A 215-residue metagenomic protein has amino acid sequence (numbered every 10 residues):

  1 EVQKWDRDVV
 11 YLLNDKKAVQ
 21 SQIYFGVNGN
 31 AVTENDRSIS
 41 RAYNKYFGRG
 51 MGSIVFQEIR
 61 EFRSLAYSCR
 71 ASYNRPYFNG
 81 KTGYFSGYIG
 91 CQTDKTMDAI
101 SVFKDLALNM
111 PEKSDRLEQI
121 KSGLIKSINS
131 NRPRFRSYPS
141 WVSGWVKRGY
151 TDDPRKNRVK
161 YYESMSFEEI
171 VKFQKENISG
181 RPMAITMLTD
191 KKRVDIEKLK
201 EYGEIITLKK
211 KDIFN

Functional and structural regions predicted by a protein language model:
E1-E34, G48-M97, W141, V159-G180 (+1 more regions): Non-catalytic beta-strand/loop surface segments
E1-R7, R60, A71, R75-Y77 (+3 more regions): Acidic/histidine-enriched alpha-helical segments
N30-V32, A42-Y46, L65, S86-G90 (+4 more regions): Short, low-complexity, polar/charged sequence segments that are solvent-exposed and flexible
N35, I39, Y43, M51-V55 (+9 more regions): Stable alpha-helical elements in mature extracytoplasmic
I89, K121-N215: C-terminal regions of mature proteins
